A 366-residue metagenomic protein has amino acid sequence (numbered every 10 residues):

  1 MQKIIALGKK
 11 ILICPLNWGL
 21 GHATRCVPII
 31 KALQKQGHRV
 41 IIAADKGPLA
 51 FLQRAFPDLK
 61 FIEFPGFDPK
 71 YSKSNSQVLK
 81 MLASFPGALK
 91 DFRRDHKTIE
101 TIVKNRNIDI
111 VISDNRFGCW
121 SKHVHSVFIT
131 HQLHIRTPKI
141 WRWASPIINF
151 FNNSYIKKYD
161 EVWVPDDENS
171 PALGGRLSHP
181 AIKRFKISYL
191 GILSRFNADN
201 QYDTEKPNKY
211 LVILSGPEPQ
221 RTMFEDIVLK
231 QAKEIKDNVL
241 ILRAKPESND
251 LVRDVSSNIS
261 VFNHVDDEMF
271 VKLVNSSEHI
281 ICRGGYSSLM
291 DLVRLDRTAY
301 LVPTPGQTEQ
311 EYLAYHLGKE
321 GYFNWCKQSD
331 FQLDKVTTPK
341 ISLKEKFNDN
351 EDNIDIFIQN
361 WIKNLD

Functional and structural regions predicted by a protein language model:
A6-K10, N17, K35-Q36, V40-P86 (+1 more regions): Conserved nucleotide-sugar phosphate-binding/catalytic loop shared by glycosyltransferases and other
P15-V27, P219-T222: A short, glycine/small-residue-rich beta-strand->loop->alpha-helix junction that serves as a flexible
I30, G191-H279: Donor-nucleotide binding loops and adjacent catalytic segments primarily of GT-B fold Leloir glycosyltransferases
Q77-G118: Conserved nucleotide-sugar donor-binding subdomain of glycosyltransferases
S84-G87, Y322-D366: Leloir-type glycosyltransferase catalytic cores
K122-P138: Active-site proximal beta-strand in glycosyltransferases
P138-P219, R243-E247: A nucleotide-sugar donor-handling region in carbohydrate enzymes
M269-Y312: A donor-sugar binding/catalytic signature common to diverse glycosyltransferases and related nucleotide-sugar
